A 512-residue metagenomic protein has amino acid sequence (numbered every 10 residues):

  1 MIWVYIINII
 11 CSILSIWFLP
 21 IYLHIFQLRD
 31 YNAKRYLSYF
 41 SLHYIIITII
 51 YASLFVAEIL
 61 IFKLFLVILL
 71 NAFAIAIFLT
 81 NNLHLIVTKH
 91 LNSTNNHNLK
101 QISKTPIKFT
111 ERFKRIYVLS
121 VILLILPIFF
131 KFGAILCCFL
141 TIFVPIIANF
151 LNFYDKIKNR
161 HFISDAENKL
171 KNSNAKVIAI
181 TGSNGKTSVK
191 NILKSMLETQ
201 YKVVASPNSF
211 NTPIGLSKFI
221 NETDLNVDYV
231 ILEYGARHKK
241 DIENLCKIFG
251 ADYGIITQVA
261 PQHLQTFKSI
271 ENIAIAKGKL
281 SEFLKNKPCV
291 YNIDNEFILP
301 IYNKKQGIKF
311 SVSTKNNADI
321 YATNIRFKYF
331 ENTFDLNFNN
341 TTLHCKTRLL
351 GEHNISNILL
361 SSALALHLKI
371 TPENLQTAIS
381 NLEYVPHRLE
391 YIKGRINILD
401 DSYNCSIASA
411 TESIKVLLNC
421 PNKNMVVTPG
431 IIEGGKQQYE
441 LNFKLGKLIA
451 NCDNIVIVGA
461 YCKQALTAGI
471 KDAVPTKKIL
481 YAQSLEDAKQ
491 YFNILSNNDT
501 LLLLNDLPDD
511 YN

Functional and structural regions predicted by a protein language model:
M1-F129, L136-N152, A363-P372, T377-H387 (+1 more regions): ATP-dependent carboxylate-amine ligase
I50-I59, K63, P106-T110, Y117 (+8 more regions): Extended acidic/charged loop-beta regions that coordinate divalent cations and stabilize anionic phosphate/carboxylate
P145-D165: N-terminal pre-Walker A segment at the start of P-loop NTPase domains
H161-K171, E390, Q490-Y491: A short, basic/flexible loop-to-alpha-helix module at the beginning of a structural domain
S164-N211: Walker A (P-loop) phosphate-binding motif
A179, V204-S206, Y229-E233, C289-Y291 (+1 more regions): Short catalytic-loop micro-motif centered on adjacent basic/acidic residues
T181, E233, T257, N292 (+2 more regions): Short beta-strand segments
I256-I398, P421-K423, F443, K447-N454 (+3 more regions): Acidic, Mg2+-coordinating active-site environments of NTP-dependent enzymes
